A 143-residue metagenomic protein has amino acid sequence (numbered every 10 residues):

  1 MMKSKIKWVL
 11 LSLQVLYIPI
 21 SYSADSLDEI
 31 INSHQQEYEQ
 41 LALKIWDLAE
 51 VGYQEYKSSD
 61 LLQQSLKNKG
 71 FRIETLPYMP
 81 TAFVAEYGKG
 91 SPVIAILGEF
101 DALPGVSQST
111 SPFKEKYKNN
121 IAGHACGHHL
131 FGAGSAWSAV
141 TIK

Functional and structural regions predicted by a protein language model:
M1-V9: Bacterial N-terminal signal peptides that target proteins for export
L10-Y17: Bacterial N-terminal signal peptides
I18, G132: Alpha-helical and His/Cys-centered functional microenvironments
P19-S23: Sec/Tat signal peptide C-region and signal peptidase I cleavage site
A24-H124, A133-A136, T141-I142: Acidic/His- and Gly-rich active-site-bordering loop/insert found across diverse amide/peptide-bond hydrolases
